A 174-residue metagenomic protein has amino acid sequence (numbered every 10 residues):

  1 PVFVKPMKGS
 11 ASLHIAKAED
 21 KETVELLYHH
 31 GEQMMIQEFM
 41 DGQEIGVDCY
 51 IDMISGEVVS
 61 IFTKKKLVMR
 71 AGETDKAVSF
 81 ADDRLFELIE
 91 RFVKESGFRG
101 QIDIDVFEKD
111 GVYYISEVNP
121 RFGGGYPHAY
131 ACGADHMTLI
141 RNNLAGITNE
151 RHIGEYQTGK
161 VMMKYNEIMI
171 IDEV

Functional and structural regions predicted by a protein language model:
P1-F3, Q33-I36, Q101-I104: A short linear hydrophobic-aromatic micro-motif
P1-I15: A conserved helix-loop-beta module that forms one wall/lid of the active-site cleft in ATP-utilizing catalytic domains
G9, D41, G133-A134: ATP/adenylate-binding site constellation spanning eukaryotic-like Ser/Thr protein kinases, ABC-transporter
G9-S10, V68-A71, R121-G124: A short, flexible beta-alpha/helix-coil linker loop
L13, G46, S60, K76 (+3 more regions): Short, electropositive, low-hydrophobicity segments enriched in small/polar residues
I15-G97, F107-E108, V112-Y114: Phosphate-binding site of ATP-dependent enzymes
A81-V174: ATP-dependent carboxylate activation and anion-phosphoryl transfer catalytic cores that bind Mg-ATP to form
